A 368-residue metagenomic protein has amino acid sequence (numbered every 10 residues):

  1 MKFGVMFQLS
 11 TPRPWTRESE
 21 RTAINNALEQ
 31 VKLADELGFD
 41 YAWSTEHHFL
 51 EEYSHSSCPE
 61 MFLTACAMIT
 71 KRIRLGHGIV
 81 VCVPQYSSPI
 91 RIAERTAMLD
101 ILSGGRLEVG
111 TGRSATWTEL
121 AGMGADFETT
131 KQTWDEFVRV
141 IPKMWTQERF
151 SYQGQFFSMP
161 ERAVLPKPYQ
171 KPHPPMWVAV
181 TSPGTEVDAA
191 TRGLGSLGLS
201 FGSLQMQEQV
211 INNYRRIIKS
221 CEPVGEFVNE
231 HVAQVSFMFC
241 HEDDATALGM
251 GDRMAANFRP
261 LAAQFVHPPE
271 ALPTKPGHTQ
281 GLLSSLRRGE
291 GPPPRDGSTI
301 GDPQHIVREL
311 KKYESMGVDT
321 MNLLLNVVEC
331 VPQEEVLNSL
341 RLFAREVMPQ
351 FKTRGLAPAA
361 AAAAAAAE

Functional and structural regions predicted by a protein language model:
M1-F3, F39-Y41, T70-L75, L102-E108 (+7 more regions): Short, well-ordered coil/turn segments that N-cap beta-strands
M1-I69, I73-H77, K171-P174, A361-E368: N-terminal beta1-alpha1-beta2 module of alpha/beta enzyme domains
K2-E20, V81-Y152, S196-M206, M250: Flexible, glycine-rich active-site loops centered on histidine and acidic residues that chelate a metal or position
F3, A34, G38, E46 (+11 more regions): Conserved, mostly hydrophobic/aromatic
F7, E128-V164, Q205-D319, K352-E368: An alpha-helical appendage that flanks or caps ligand/catalytic pockets
T11-I24, I79-I90, Q170-T181, M238-H241 (+1 more regions): Active-site mouth loops of central-metabolism enzymes
Y41-F62, C66, V81-V83, A115 (+2 more regions): Glycine-rich, proline-tolerant flexible connector loops at the mouths of alpha/beta enzymes
Y53-H77, T133, F137, L340-L356: Alpha-helix-loop-beta-strand connector modules within alpha/beta enzyme cores
